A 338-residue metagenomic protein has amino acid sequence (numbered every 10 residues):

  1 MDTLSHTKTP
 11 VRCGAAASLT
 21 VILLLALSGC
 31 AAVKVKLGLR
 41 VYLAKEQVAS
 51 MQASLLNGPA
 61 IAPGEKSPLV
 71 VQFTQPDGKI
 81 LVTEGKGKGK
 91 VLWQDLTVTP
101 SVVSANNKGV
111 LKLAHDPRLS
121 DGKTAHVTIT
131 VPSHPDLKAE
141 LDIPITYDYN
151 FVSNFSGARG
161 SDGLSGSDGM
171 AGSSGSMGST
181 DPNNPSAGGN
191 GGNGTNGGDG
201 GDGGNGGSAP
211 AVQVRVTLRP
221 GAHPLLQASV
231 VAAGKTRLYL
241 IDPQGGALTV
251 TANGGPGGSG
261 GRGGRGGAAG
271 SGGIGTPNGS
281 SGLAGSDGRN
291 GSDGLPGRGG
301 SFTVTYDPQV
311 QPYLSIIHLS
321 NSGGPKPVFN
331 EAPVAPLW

Functional and structural regions predicted by a protein language model:
P59-E65: Short, solvent-exposed loop/linker segments at the N-terminal edge of repeated beta-sheet extracellular domains
E65-K79, V214-V216: Beta-strand-rich structural segments
T74-V103, Q244-L248: Short flexible loop/turn segments that cap and initiate beta-strands
L113-K123: Surface-exposed, short loops/turns at beta-strand junctions within beta-sandwich domains
D121-H134: Short, aromatic- and glycine-rich surface loops/edge beta-strands on solvent-exposed regions
L137-Y147: Edge beta-strands of extracellular beta-sandwich domains
D148-A209, H223-T303, Y313-W338: Glycine-centered low-complexity coil/loop motifs and glycine-rich tracts, especially the flexible linkers
